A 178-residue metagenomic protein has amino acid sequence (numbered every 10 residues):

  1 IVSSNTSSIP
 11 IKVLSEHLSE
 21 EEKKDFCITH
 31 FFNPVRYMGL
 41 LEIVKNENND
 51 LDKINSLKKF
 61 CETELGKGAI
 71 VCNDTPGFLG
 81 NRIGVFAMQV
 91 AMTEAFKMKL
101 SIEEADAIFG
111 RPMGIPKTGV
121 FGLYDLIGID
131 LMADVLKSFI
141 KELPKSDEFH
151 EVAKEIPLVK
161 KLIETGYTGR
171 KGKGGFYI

Functional and structural regions predicted by a protein language model:
I1-I178: N-terminal glycine-rich phosphate-binding loop for ADP-containing cofactors
